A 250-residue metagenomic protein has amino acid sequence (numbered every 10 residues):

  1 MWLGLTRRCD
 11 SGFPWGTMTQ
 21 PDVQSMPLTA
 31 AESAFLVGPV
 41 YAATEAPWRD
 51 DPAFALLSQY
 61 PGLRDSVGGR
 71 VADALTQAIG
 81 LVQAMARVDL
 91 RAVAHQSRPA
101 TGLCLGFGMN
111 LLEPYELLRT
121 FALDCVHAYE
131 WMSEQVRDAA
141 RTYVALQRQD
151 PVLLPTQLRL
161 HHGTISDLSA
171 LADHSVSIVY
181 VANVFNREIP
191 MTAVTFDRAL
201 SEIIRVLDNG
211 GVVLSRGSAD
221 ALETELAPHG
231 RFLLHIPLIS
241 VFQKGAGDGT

Functional and structural regions predicted by a protein language model:
P21-S97: Class I SAM-dependent methyltransferase Rossmann-like catalytic core, especially the SAM/SAH-binding loop
R98-N110: Conserved class I S-adenosyl-L-methionine
M109-S166: Class I SAM-dependent methyltransferase SAM/SAH-binding core
S166-V179: A short acidic, Gly/Pro-enriched loop at the edge of an enzyme's catalytic core that lines a small-molecule cofactor
S177-A193: A short SAM/SAH-binding and catalytic strip from SAM-dependent methyltransferases
V194-N209: A short glycine-rich, Lys/Arg-flanked "PGG" loop and its adjoining helix->strand segment in the class I
G210-G217: Conserved beta-strand signature within the Rossmann-like core of class I S-adenosyl-L-methionine
H229-T250: Core SAM-dependent methyltransferase catalytic element
